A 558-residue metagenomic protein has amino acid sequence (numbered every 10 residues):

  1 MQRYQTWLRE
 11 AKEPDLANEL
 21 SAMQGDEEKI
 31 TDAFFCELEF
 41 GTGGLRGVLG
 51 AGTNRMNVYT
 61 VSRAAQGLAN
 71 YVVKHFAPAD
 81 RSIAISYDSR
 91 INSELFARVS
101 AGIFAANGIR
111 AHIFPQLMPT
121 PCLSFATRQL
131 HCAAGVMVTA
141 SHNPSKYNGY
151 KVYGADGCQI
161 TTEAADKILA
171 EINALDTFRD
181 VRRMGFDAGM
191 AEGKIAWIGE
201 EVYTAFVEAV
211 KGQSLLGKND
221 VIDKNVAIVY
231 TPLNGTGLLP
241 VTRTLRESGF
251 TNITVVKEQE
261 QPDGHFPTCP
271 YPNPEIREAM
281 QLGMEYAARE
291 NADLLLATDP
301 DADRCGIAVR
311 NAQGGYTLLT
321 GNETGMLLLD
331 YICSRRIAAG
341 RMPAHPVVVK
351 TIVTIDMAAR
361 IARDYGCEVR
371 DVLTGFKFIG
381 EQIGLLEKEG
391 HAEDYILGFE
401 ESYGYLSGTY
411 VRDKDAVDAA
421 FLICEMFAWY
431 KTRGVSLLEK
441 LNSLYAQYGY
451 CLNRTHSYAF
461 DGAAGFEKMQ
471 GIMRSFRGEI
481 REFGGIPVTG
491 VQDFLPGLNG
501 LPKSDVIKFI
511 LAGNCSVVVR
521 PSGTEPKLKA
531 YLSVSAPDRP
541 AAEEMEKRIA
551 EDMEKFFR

Functional and structural regions predicted by a protein language model:
Q2-S100, M190, I195-N225, T236: An N-terminal, well-structured beta->alpha segment
A11, K29-L38, N148-A279, A287: Gly/Ser/Thr-enriched, mixed-charge loops and adjacent short helices that form phosphate/oxyanion-binding elements
F34-N54, A140-S141, I228, P232-T244 (+4 more regions): Conserved phosphate/anionic-ligand binding catalytic regions in large, soluble enzymes, centered on
A84-Y147, T251-G306: N-terminal small/polar loop signature for handling phosphorylated ligands or for N-terminal nucleophile
E94-V99, S124-R128, K146-V152, M190-A191 (+10 more regions): Short acidic, glycine/serine/threonine-rich loops at helix termini
A155-C158, A170, D176-T177, E285-K350 (+1 more regions): Replace "Mg2+/Mn2+-dependent" with "divalent metal-dependent
A288, A292-L294, G315, R335-R520 (+3 more regions): Phosphate-binding and adjacent anionic-ligand microenvironments
